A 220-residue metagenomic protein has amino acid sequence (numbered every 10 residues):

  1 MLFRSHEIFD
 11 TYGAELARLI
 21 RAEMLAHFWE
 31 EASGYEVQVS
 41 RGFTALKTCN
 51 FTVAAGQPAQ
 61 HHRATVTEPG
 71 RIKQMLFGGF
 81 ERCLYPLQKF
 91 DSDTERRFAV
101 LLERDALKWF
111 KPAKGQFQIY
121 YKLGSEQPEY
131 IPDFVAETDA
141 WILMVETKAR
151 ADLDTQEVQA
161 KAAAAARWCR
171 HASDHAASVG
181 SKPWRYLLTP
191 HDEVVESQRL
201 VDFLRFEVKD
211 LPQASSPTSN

Functional and structural regions predicted by a protein language model:
M1-P128, E137-L143, K148-N220: Intrinsically disordered, low-complexity, repeat-rich regions that form long N- or C-terminal tails or large
I131: Active-site lining segments that contact anionic ligands and/or coordinate catalytic metals
F134: Phosphate/adenylate-binding glycine loop and adjacent helical scaffold
